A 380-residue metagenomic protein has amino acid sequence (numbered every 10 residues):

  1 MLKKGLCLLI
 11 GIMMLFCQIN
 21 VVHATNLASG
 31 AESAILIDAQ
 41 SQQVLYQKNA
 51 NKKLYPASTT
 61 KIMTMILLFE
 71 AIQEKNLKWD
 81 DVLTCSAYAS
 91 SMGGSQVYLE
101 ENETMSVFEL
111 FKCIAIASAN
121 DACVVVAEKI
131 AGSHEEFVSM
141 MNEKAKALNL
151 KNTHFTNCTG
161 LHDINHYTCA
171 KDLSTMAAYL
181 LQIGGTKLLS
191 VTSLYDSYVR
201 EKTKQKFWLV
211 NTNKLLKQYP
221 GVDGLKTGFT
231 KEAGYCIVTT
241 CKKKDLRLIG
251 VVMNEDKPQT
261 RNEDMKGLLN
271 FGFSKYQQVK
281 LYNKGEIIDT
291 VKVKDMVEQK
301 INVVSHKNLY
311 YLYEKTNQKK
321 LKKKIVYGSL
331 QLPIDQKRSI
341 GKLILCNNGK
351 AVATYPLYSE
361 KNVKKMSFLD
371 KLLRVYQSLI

Functional and structural regions predicted by a protein language model:
L2-A24: Sec-dependent N-terminal signal peptides of Gram-positive bacterial secreted proteins and lipoproteins
L2-G5, P56, V107, F368: Structural motif marking the loop-to-transmembrane transition
K4-G5, I62, K243: Hydrophobic alpha-helical segments, especially transmembrane helices and their immediate juxtamembrane helical caps
L8-I10, A28, N51, K204: Residue-level detector of transmembrane insertion/anchoring sites
L15, T25-L27, C241, P333-I334: Sterically constrained small-residue positions within well-ordered secondary structures of folded domains
F16-C17, E74, T203: Residues in and immediately flanking transmembrane alpha helices
V21-G184: Active-site-adjacent loops and short helices of periplasmic peptidoglycan-processing enzymes
L150-H154, I164-Y167, K171-I380: Domain-terminus/edge residues, biased toward the C-terminal soluble/receptor-binding domains of extracytoplasmic
